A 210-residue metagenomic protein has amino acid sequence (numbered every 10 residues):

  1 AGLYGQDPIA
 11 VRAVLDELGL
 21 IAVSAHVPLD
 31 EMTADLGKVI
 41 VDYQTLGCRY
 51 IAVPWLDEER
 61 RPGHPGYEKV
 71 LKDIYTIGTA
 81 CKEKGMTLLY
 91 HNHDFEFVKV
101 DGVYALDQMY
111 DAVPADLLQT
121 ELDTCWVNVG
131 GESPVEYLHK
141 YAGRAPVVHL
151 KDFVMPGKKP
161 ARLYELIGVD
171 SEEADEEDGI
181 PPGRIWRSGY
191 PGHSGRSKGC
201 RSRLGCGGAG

Functional and structural regions predicted by a protein language model:
A1, H26, Y90-H91, W126 (+2 more regions): Tryptophan-centric aromatic hotspots in well-structured domains and transmembrane helices
A1-D16: Glycine-rich, proline-tolerant flexible connector loops at the mouths of alpha/beta enzymes
Y4, I21, A25, L29-T120: Active-site acidic/histidine proton-transfer and metal-coordination neighborhood in alpha/beta enzyme cores
Q6-A10, M32-Y43, V129-H139, G189-S194: Short, acidic/polar
C81-R184: Acidic/histidine-rich catalytic cores of soluble enzymes
A174-G183, S188-K198, S202, G207-A209: Acidic, proline/serine/threonine- and glycine-rich low-complexity intrinsically disordered segments
